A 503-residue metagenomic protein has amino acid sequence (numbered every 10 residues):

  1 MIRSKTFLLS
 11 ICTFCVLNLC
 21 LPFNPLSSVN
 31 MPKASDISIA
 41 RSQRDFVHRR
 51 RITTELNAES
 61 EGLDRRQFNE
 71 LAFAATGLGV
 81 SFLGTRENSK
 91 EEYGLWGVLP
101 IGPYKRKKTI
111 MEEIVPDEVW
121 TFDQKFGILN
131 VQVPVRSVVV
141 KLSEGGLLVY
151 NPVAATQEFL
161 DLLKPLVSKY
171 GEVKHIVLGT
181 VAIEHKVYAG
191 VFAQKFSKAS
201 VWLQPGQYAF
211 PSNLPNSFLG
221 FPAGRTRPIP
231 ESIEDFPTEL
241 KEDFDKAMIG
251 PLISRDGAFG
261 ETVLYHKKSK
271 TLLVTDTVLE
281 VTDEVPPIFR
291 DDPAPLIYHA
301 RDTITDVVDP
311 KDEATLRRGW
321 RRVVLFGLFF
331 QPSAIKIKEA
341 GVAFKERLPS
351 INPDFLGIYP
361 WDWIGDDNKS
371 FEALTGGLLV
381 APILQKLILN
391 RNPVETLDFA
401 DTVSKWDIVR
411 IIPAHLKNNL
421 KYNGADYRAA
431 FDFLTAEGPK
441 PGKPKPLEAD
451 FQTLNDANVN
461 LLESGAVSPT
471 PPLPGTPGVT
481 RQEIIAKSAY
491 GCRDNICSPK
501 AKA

Functional and structural regions predicted by a protein language model:
M1-H48, I52-E59: N-terminal chloroplast transit peptides
E59-T76: N-terminal secretory signal peptides and thylakoid transit peptides that target proteins across membranes
G62-L63, F82-P103, E112: C-terminal segment of N-terminal export signals and the immediately downstream linker at the start of the mature
K105-F159, V263-H266, T271-V274: Conserved beta-strand hairpin/beta-sheet module of binuclear metal-dependent hydrolase folds, prominently
Q124-F126, N151-A154, V181, G206-Q207 (+3 more regions): Active-site metal-binding loops of divalent metal-dependent hydrolases
P165-K174, I183, V187-K195, T282 (+1 more regions): Cap/insert and terminal regions of metallo-dependent hydrolase folds
K174-V181, A199-A209: Short internal beta-strands
G206-E261: Metallo-beta-lactamase
